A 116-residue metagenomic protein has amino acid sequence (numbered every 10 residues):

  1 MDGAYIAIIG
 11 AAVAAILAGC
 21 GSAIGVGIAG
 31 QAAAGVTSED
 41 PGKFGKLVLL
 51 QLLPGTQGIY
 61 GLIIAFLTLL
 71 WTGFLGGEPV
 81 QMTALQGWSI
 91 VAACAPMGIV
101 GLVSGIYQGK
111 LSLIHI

Functional and structural regions predicted by a protein language model:
M1-V13: Disorder-to-helix initiation segments
G19-I28, G101-K110: Short helix-coil transition sites and intra-membrane helix breaks within transmembrane domains of multi-pass
S22-G42: Membrane-interface helix-loop junction between the first two transmembrane segments
G42-L50: Membrane-interface alpha-helices at helix entry/exit sites of multi-pass transporters
T56-W88: Helix-adjacent hinge/juxtasegments
I90-I106: Mid-bilayer segments of alpha-helical transmembrane spans in multi-pass integral membrane proteins that mediate
I114-I116: Conserved small/polar residues in nucleotide/adenosyl-binding loops
